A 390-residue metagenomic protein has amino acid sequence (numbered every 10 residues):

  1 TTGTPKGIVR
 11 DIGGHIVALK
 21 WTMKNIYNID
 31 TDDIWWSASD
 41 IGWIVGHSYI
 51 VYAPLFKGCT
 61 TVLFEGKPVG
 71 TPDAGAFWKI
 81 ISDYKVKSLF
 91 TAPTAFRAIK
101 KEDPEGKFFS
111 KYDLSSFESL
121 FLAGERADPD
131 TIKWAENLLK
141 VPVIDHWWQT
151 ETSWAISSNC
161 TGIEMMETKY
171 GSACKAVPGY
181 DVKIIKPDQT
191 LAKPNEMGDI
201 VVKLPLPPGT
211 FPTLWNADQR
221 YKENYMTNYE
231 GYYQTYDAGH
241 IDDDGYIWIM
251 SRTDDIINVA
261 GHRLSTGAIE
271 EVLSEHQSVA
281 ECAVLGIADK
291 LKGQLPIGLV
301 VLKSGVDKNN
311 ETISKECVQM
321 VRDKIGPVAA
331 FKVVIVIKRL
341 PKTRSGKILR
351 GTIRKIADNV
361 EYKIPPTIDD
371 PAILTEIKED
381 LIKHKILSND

Functional and structural regions predicted by a protein language model:
T2-V17: Conserved AMP-binding A3 loop
G13-I34, I44-S88, K101-K107: Conserved AMP-binding/adenylation subdomain of ANL enzymes
D40, G124, W148, C174 (+2 more regions): Active-site glycine-centered loops adjacent to acidic/histidine catalytic or metal-binding residues that shape
C59, K87-T91, K100-T168, D181 (+1 more regions): Gly/Ser/Thr-rich phosphate-binding loop
S82, L89, V202, L206-P207 (+7 more regions): AMP-binding/adenylate-forming catalytic core of the ANL superfamily
I144-E151, C174, L285, I335: Beta-strand->loop->alpha-helix junctions that form or flank phosphate-binding loops in nucleotide-handling enzymes
K175-G179, T190-Y225, L264, E361-Y362: Conserved ATP/PPi-binding loop(s) of AMP-dependent carboxylate-activating enzymes
I356-D390: Acidic/polar alpha-helix N-cap and adjacent early helical turns within long charge-rich amphipathic helices/linkers
